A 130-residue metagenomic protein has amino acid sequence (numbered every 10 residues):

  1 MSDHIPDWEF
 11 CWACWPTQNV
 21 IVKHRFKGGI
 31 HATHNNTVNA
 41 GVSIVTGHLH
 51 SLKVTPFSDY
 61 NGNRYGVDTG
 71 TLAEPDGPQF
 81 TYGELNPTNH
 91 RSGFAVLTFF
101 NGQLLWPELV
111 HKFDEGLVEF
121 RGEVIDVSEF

Functional and structural regions predicted by a protein language model:
M1-W8: Active-site neighborhood of divalent metal-dependent phosphoester bond hydrolases
F10-T17: Pepsin-like aspartyl protease folds
T17-E108: Conserved beta-sheet core of the metallophosphoesterase superfamily
F99-F130: A short C-terminal boundary segment appended to hydrolase-like catalytic domains
